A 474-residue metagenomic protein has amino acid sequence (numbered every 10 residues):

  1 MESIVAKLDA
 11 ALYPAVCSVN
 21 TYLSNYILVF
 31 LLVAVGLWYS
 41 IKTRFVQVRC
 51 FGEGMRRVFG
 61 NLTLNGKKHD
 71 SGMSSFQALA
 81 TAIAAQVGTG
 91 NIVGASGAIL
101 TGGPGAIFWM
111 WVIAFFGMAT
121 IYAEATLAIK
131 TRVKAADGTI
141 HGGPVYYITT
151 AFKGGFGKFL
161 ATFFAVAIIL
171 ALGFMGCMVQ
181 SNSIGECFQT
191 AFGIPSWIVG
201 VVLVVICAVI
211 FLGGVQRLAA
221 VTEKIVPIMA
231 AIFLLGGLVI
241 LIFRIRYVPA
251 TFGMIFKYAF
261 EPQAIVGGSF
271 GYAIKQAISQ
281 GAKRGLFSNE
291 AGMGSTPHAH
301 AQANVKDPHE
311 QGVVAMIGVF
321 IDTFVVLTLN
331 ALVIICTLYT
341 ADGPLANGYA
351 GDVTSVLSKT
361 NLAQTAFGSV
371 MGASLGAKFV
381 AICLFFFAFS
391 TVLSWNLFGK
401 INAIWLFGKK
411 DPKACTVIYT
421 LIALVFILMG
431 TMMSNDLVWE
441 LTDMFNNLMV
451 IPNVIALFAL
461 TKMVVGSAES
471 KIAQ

Functional and structural regions predicted by a protein language model:
M1-T89, I99-A106, G117, L428 (+1 more regions): N-terminal alpha-helical transmembrane segments of multi-pass membrane transport and channel/translocase proteins
L31-W38, K42-M55, F164, S181-F188 (+7 more regions): Membrane-interface loop-to-helix entry segments
Y39-S40, I113-G138, V145, T149-N182 (+3 more regions): Helix-loop-helix module between adjacent transmembrane segments
K42-Q47, N91-A95, L172-I184, C207-V221 (+5 more regions): Transmembrane helix-loop junctions in multi-pass membrane proteins
F45-M73, G97, G103-A106, A119-G155 (+4 more regions): Flexible loop linkers connecting adjacent transmembrane helices in multi-pass alpha-helical membrane transporters
G66-T101, L127-K130, A136-V145, T149-A151 (+2 more regions): Alpha-helical membrane segments and immediately flanking helix-loop junctions that form or couple to the substrate/ion
F116-E124, V201-V215, V226-R246, S279 (+3 more regions): Selective recognition of specific alpha-helical transmembrane segments in multi-pass small-molecule
Y122-R132, A136, L238-M254, P262-Y272 (+3 more regions): Extracellular/periplasmic helix-exit of transmembrane alpha-helices
